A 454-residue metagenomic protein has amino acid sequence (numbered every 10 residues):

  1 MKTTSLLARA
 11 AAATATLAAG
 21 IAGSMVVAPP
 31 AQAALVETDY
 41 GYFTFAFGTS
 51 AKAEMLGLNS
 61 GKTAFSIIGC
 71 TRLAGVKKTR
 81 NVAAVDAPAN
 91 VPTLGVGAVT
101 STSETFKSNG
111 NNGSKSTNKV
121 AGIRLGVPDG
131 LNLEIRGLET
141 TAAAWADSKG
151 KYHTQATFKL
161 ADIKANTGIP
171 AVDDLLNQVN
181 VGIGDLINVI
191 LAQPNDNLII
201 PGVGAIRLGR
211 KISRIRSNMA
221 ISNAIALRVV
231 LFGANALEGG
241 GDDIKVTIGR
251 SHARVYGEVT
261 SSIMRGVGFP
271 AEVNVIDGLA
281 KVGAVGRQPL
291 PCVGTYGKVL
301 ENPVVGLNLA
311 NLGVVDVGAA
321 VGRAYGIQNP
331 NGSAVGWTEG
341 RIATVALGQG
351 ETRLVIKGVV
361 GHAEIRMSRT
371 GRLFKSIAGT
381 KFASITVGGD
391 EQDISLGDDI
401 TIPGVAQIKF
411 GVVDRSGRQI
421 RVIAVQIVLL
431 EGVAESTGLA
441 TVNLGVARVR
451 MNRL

Functional and structural regions predicted by a protein language model:
M1-A33: Secretory targeting and sorting signals
A33-L454: Extended, solvent-exposed, non-transmembrane regions
